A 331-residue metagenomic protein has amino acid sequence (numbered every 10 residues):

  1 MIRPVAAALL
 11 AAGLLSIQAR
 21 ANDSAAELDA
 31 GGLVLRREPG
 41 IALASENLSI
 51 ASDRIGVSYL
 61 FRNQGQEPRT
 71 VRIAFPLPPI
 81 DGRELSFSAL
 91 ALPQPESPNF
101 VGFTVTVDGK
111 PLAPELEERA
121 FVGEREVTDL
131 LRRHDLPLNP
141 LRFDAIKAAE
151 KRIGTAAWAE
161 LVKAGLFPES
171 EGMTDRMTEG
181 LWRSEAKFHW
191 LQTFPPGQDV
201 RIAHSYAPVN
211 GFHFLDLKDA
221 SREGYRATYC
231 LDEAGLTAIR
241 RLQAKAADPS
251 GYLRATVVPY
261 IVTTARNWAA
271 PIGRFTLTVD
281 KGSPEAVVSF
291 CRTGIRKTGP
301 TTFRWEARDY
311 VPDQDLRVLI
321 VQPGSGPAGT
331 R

Functional and structural regions predicted by a protein language model:
M1-P4: Positively charged n-region of N-terminal signal peptides that target proteins for export
A6-S16: Bacterial N-terminal signal peptides
A19-R331: Lumenal/extracellular ectodomains and adaptor appendage modules of the eukaryotic vesicle/secretory system
